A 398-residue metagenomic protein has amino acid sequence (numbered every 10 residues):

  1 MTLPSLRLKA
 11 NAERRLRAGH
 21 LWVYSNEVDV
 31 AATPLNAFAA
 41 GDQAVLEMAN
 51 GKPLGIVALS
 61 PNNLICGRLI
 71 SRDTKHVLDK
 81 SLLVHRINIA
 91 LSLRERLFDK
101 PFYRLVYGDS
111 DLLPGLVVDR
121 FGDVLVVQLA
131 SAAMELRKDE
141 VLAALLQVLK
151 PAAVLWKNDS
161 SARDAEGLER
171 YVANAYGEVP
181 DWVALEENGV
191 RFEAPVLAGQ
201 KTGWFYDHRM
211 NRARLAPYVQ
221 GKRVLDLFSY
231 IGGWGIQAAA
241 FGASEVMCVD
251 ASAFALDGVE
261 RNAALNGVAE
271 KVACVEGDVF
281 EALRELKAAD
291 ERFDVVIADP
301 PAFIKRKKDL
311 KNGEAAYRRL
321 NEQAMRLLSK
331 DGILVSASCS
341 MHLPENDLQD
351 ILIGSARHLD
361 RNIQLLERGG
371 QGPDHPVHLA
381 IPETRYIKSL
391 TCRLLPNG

Functional and structural regions predicted by a protein language model:
M1-R120: Non-catalytic accessory regions of SAM-dependent methyltransferases
V106-D119, E135-F205: Non-catalytic substrate-recognition/targeting regions of SAM-dependent transferases
G221-Y230: Conserved class I S-adenosyl-L-methionine
I231-S244: Conserved SAM-binding loop of SAM-dependent methyltransferases across substrates and taxa, primarily the Class I
E245-D250: Conserved SAM-binding motif I beta-strand of class I
F254-I297: S-adenosyl-L-methionine
F293-Q323: Mobile active-site "lid"/loop adjacent to the S-adenosyl-L-methionine
R319, I333-G398: C-terminal catalytic and target-recognition region of SAM-dependent MTase-like enzymes, primarily methyltransferases
